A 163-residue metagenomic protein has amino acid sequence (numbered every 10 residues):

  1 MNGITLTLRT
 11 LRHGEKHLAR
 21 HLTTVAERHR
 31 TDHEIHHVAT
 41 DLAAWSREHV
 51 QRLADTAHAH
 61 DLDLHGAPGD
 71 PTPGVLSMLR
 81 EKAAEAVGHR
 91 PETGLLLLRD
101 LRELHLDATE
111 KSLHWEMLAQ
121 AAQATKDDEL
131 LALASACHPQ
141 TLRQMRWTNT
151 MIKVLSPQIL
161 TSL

Functional and structural regions predicted by a protein language model:
M1-L163: Amphipathic alpha-helical hairpins
